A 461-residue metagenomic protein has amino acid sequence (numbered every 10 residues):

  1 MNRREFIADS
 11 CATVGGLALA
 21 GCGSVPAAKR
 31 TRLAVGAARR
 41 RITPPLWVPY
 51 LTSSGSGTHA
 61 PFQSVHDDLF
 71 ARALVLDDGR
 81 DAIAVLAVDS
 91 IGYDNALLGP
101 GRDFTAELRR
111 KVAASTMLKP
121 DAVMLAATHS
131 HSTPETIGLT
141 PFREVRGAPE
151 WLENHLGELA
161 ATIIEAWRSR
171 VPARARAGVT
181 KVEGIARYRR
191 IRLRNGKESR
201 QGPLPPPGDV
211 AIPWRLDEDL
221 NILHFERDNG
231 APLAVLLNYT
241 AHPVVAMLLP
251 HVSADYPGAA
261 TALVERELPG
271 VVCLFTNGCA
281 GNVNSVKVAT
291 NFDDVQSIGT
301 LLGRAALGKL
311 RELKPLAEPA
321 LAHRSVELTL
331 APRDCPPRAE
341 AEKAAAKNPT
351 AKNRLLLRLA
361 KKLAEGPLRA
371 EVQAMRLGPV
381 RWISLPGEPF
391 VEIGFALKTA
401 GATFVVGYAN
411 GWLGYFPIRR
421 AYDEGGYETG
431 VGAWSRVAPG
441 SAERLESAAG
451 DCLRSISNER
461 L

Functional and structural regions predicted by a protein language model:
E5-S24: N-terminal export signals
A28-A126, S130-V272, T276-A280, V288-S297 (+2 more regions): Conserved beta-alpha junction segments in alpha/beta enzyme cores
